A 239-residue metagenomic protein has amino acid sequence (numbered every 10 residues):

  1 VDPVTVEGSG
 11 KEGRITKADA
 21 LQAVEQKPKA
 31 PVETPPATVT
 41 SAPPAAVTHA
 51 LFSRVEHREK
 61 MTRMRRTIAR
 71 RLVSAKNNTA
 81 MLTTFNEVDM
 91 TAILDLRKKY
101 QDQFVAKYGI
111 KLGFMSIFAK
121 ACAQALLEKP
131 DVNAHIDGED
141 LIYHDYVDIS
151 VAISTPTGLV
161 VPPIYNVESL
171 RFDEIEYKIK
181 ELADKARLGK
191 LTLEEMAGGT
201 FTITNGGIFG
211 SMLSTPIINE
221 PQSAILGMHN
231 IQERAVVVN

Functional and structural regions predicted by a protein language model:
V1, R14, A18-Q22, Q26-N239: C-terminal catalytic/motor cores of large multi-domain enzyme assemblies
T5: Conserved beta-strand positions that form and line the central face of beta-propeller blades
G8-S9: Catalytic-site-adjacent helices and loops of nucleotide signaling machinery
